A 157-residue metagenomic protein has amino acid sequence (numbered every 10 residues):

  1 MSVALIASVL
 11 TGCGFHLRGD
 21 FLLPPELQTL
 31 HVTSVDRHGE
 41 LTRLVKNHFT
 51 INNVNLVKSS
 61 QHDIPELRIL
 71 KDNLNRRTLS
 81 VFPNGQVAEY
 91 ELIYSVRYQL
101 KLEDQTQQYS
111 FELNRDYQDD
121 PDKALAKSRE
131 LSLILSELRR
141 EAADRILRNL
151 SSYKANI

Functional and structural regions predicted by a protein language model:
M1-L5: N-terminal export leaders
V9-G12: C-terminal motif of bacterial Sec signal peptides marking the signal peptidase cleavage site
G14-H16: Bacterial signal peptide processing site
E26-N73: N-terminal segment of the mature soluble domain
F49, N53, L100-D104, P121 (+1 more regions): Sec/Tat-exported extracytoplasmic proteins
E66-S110, Y117-S132: Surface-exposed short loop/turn segments
L125-I157: C-terminal/domain-edge helix-coil "capping" segments
